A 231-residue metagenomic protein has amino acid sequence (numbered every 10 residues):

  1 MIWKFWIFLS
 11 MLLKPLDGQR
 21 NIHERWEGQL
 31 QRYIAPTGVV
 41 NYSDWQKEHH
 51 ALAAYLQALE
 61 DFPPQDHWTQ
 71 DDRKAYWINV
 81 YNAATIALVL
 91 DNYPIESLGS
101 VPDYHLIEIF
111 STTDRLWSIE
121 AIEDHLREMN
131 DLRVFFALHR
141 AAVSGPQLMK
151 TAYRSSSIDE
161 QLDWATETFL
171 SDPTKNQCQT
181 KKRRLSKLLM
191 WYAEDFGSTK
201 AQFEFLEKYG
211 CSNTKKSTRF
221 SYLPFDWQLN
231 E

Functional and structural regions predicted by a protein language model:
M1-F8: Sec-dependent signal peptide recognition, specifically the positively charged N-region followed immediately by
L16-E231: Interaction/scaffold regions that mediate signaling and macromolecular assembly across diverse proteins
